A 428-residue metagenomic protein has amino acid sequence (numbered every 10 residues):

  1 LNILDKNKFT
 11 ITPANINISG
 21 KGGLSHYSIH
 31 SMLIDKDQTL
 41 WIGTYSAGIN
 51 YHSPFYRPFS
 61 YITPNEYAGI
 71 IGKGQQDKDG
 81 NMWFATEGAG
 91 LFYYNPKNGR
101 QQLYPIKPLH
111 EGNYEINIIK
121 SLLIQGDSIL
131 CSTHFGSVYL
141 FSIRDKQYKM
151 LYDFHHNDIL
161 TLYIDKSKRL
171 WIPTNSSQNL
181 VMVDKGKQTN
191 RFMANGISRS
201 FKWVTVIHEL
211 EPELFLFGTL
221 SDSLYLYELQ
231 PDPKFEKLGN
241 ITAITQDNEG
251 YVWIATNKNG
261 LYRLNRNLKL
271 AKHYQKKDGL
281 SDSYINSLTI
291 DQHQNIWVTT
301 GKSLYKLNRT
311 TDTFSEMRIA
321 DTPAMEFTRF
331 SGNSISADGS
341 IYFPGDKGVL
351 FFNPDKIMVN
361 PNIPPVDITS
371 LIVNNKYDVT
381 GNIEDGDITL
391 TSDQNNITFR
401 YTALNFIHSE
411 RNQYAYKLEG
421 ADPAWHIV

Functional and structural regions predicted by a protein language model:
L1-N2, G48-Y51, G90-F92, S137-Y139 (+5 more regions): Structural signal for beta-propeller blades
L1-T10, R100, S128, D184 (+4 more regions): Short, intrinsically disordered, charge-balanced linker/junction segments flanking boundaries in proteins
D5-F9, S53-R57, N95-G99, S142-K146 (+5 more regions): Short loop/turn segments that connect beta-strands within beta-propeller blades
A14-I34, Y45-N50, F59-Q76, E87-A89 (+8 more regions): Residue-level "micro-hotspots" composed of small/polar
I34-D37, Q76-D79, L123-D127, I164-S167 (+4 more regions): Residue-level detector of Asp-centered blade-edge/turn motifs that repeat once per structural unit in beta-propeller
D37, S46, D79, G88 (+10 more regions): Surface-exposed loop/turn positions within WD40 beta-propeller blades
T39-I42, N81-F84, S128-C131, R169-I172 (+4 more regions): Conserved beta-propeller blade signature
I106-S121: Blade-loop segments of beta-propeller domains
